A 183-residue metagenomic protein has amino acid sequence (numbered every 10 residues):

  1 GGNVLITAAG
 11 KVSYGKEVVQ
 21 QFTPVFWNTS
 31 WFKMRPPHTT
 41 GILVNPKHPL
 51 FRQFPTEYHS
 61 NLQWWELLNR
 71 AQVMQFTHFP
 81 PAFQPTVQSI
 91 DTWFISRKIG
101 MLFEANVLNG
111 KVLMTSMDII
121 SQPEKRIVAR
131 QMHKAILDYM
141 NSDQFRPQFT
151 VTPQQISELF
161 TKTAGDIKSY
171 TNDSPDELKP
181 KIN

Functional and structural regions predicted by a protein language model:
G2-N69, V128, M132-D138, P153-T161 (+1 more regions): A glycine-rich, often tryptophan-bearing local segment used as a flexible ligand/cofactor-contacting loop or short
V4, K11-S13, V107-V112, D118-S121: Short, solvent-exposed loop/turn segments at secondary-structure junctions
H78-I99: Short, Gly/Ser/Thr-enriched beta-strand-loop segments that form substrate-interacting elements of hydrolase/peptidase
R97-V107: Short, surface-exposed beta-strand/loop micro-motifs that present aromatic residues
S116, R146-P147, F160-D166, Y170: Hydrophobic targeting/anchoring helices
I120-A129: A short acidic/glycine-rich loop-to-helix N-cap element
I136-P147: Short, hydrophobic alpha-helical segments
